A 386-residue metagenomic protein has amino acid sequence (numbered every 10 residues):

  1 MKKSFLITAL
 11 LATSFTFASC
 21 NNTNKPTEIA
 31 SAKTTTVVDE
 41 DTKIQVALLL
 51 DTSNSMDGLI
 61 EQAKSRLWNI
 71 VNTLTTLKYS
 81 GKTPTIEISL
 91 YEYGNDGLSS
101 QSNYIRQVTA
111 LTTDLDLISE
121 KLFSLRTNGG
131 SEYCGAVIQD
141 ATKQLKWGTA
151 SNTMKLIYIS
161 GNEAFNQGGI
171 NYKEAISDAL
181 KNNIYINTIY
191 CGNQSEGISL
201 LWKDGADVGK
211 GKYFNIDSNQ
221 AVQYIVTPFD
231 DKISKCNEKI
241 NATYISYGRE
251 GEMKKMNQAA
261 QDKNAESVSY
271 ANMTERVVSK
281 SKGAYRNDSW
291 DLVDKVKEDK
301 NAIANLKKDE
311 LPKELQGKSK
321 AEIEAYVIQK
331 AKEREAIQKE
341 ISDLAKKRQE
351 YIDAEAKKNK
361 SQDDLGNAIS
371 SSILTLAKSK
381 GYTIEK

Functional and structural regions predicted by a protein language model:
M1-S4: Positively charged n-region of N-terminal signal peptides that target proteins for export
L6-F15: Hydrophobic helical h-region of N-terminal Sec-dependent signal peptides in bacterial secretory/periplasmic proteins
F17-S19: C-terminal motif of bacterial Sec signal peptides marking the signal peptidase cleavage site
N21-Q220, T227-D230, N301-K308, E314-L315 (+5 more regions): Divalent cation-coordinating acidic motifs and surrounding scaffolds that mediate Ca2+/Mg2+/Mn2+/Zn2+-dependent binding
L201, A206-D207, G211-M273: Glycine-rich, Lys/Arg-enriched anion-binding loops that position phosphate/diphosphate groups for phosphoryl
M253-E310: Charge-patterned, long linear interaction tracts outside catalytic cores
